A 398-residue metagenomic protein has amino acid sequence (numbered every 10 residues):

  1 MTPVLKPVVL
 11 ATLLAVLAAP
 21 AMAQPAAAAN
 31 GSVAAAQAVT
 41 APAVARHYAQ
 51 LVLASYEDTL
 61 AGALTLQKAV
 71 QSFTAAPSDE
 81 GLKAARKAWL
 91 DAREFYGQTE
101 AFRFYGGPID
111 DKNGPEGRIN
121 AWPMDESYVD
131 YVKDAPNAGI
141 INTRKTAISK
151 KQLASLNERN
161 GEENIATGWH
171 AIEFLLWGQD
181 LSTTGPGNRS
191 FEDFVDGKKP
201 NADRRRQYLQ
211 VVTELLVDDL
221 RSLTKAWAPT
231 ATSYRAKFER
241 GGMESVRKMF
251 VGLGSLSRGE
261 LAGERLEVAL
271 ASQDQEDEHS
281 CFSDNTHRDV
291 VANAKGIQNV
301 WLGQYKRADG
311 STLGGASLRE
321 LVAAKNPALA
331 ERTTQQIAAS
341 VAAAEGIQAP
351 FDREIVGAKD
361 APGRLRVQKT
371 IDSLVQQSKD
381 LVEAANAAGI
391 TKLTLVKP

Functional and structural regions predicted by a protein language model:
M1-A23: Gram-negative bacterial Sec-dependent N-terminal signal peptides
A29-P398: Mature extracytoplasmic or organellar-lumen-exposed domains after removal of signal/transit peptides
